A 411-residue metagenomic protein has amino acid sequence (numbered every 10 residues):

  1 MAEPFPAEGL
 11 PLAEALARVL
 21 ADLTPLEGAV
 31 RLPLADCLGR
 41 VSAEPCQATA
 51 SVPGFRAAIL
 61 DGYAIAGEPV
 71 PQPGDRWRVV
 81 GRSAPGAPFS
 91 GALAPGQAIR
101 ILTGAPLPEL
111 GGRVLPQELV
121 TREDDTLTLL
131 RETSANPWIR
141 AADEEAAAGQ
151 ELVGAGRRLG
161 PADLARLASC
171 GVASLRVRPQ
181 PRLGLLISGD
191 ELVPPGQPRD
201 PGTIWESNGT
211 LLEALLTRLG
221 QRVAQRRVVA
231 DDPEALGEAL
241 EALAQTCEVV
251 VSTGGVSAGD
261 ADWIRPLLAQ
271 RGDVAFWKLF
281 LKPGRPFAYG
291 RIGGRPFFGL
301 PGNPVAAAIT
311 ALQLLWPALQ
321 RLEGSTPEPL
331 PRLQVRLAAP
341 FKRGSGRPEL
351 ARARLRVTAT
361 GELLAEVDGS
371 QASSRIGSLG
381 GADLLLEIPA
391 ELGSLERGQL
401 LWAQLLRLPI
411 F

Functional and structural regions predicted by a protein language model:
M1-A13, L175-L300, P304-T310: Helix-rich terminal scaffold detector
A2-A13, R31, Y63-A230, G369-S370 (+2 more regions): Short, glycine/charged-enriched hinge/interface segments at domain edges or termini
A7-G74, L350: Intrinsically disordered, low-complexity, positively charged segments
L16, L20, D61, Q117-E118 (+12 more regions): Predominant activation on well-ordered alpha-helical scaffold segments within soluble catalytic domains
L16, V30-A35, G39, E44 (+4 more regions): Flexible glycine/proline-rich
L20-E27, P45, L107, V153-R157 (+9 more regions): Structural signal for hydrophobic packing residues in well-ordered secondary-structure cores of soluble enzyme domains
R56-A58, P69-Q72, S90-A94, L107-E109 (+14 more regions): Solvent-exposed alpha-helices and their adjacent loops that cap or buttress functional pockets in soluble metabolic
